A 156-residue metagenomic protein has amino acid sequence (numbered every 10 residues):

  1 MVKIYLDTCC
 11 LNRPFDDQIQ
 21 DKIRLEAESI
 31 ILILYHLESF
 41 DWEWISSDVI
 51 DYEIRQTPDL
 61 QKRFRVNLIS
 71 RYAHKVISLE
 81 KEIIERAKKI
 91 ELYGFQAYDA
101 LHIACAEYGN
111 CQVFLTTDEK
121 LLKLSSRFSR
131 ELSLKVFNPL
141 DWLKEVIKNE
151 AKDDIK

Functional and structural regions predicted by a protein language model:
K3, D17-R24, H36, L92-Y93 (+1 more regions): Acidic, PIN/NYN-like endoribonuclease modules and their adjacent C-terminal/linker elements
Y5-P58, R71, L140-D141: PIN/NYN-family metal-dependent endoribonuclease catalytic core
C10, W42, S46, I50 (+5 more regions): Anionic, Ser/Thr-rich low-complexity intrinsically disordered regions
I33, R65-V66, H102: Residues within well-ordered alpha-helices
F40-E43, A73-K75, N110-V113: Short active-site oxyanion
S47, Y98, T117: Replace "coordinates the UDP/GDP/TDP-sugar" with "coordinates nucleotide-activated sugar donors
V49-E53, R71-L92: Acidic catalytic patch
A97-V113: Acidic, metal-associated active-site segment
